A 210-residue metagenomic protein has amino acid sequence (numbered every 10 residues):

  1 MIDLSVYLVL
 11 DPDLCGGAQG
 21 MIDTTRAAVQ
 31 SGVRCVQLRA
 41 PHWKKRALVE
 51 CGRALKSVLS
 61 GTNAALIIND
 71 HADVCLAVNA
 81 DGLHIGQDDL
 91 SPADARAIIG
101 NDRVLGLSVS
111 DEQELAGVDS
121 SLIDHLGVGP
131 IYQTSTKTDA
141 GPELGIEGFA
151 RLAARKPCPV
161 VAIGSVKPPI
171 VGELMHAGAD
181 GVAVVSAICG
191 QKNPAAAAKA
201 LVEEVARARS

Functional and structural regions predicted by a protein language model:
M1-L90, A97-D124, G141-E147, R151-V160 (+3 more regions): Conserved N-terminal beta1-alpha1 strand-loop-helix module at the mouth
P12-D13, Y132-T134: A short, flexible beta-alpha/helix-coil linker loop
Y132-Q133, V166-P168: Short acidic/polar capping segments at secondary-structure boundaries
T136-T138: Glycine/threonine-rich flexible loop motifs
G178-S186: Short helix/strand-capping connector loops at secondary-structure junctions
